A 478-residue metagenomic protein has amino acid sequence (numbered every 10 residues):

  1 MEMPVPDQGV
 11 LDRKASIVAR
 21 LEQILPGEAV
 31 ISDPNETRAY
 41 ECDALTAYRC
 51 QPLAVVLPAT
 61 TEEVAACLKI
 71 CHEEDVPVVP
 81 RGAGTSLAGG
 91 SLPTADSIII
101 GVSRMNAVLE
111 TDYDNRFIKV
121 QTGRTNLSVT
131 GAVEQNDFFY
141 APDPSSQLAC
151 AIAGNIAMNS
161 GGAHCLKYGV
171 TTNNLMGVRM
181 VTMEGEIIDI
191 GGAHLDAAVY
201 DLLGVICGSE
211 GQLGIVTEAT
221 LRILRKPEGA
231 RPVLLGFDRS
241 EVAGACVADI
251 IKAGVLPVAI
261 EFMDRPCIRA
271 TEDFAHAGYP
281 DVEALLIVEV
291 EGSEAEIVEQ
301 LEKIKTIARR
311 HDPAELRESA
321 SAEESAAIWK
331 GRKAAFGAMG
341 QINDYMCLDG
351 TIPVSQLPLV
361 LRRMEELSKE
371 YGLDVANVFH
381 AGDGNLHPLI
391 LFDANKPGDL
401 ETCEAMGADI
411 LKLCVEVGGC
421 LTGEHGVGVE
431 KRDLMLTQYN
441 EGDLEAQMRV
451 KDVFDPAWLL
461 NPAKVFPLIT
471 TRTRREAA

Functional and structural regions predicted by a protein language model:
M1-A478: Noncatalytic alpha-helical scaffold of FAD-dependent oxidoreductases
